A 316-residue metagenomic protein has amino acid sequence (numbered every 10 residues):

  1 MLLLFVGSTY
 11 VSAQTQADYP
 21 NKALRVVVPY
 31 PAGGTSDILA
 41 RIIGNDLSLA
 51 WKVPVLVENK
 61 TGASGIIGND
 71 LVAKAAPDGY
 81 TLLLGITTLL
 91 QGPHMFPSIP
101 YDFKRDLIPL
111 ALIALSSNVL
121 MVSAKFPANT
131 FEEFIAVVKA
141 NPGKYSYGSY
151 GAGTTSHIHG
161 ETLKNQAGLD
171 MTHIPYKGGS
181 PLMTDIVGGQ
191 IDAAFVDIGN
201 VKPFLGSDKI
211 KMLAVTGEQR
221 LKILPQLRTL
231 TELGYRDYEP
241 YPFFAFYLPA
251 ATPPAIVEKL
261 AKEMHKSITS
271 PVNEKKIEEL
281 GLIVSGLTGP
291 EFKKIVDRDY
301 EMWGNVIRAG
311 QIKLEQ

Functional and structural regions predicted by a protein language model:
M1-S8: Bacterial N-terminal signal peptides
A13-R105, K144, G168-F195, G286 (+2 more regions): N-terminal (or domain-start) structured segment
N21-A23, N165, L169, G206 (+2 more regions): An extracytoplasmic/periplasmic, membrane-proximal ligand-sensing/linker region
K74-Y80, H94-P181, L230, F243-K276: Hinge/capping helix and adjacent helix->loop/strand transition within the periplasmic-binding protein
L84-L89, S149, G179, V196-V201 (+3 more regions): Beta->alpha turn/N-cap motifs
L89-S98, T162-Q166, A193-L227, G304: A ligand-binding cleft/hinge motif common to bilobed small-molecule-binding domains
L115, V201-S270, R298-E301, E315: C-terminal lobe and pocket-closing loops of periplasmic/extracytoplasmic Venus-flytrap solute-binding proteins
